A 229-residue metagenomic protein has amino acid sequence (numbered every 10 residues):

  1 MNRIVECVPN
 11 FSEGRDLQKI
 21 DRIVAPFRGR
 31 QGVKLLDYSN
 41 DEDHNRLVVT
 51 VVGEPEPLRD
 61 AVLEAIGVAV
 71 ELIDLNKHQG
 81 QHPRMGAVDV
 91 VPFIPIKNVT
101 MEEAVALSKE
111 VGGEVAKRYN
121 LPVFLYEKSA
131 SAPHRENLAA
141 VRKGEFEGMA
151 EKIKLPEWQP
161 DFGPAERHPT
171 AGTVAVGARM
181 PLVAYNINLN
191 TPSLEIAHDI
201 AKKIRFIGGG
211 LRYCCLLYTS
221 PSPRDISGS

Functional and structural regions predicted by a protein language model:
N2-S220: Long, contiguous binding/interaction regions
Y218-S229: Single conserved hydrophobic/aromatic residue that forms the stacking wall/gate of nucleotide- or nucleobase-binding
